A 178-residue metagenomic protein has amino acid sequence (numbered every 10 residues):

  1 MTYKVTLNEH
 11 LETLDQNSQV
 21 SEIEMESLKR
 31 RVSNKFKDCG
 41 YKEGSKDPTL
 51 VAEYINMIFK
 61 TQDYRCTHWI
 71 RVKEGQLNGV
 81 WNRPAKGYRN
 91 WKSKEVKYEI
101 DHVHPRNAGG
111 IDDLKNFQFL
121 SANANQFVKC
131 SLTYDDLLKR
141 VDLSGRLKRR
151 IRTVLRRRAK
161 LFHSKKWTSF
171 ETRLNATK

Functional and structural regions predicted by a protein language model:
T2-V5, V20-I23, S27, D142 (+2 more regions): Alpha-helix boundary/N-cap detector
N8-L11, D15, K29, S33 (+3 more regions): Residue-level detector of alpha-helical secondary structure
H10, L14-Y88, I111: Short, charged surface segments at domain edges that flank catalytic/cofactor-binding sites
C66, V72, P84, P105 (+3 more regions): Positively charged, low-complexity intrinsically disordered regions
K73-F119, V128-L132: Histidine-centered nuclease catalytic patch
Y98, D113-N116, A122-K178: A detector for short metal-coordination/catalytic motifs
